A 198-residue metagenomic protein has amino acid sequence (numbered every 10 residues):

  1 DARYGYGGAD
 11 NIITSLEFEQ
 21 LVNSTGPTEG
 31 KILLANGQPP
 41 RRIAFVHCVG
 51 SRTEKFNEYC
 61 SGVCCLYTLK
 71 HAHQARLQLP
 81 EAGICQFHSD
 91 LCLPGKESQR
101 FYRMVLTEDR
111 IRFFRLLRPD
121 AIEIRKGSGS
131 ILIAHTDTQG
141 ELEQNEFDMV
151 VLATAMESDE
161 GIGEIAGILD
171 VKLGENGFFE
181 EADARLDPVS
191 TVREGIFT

Functional and structural regions predicted by a protein language model:
D1-T198: Residues forming the flavin
